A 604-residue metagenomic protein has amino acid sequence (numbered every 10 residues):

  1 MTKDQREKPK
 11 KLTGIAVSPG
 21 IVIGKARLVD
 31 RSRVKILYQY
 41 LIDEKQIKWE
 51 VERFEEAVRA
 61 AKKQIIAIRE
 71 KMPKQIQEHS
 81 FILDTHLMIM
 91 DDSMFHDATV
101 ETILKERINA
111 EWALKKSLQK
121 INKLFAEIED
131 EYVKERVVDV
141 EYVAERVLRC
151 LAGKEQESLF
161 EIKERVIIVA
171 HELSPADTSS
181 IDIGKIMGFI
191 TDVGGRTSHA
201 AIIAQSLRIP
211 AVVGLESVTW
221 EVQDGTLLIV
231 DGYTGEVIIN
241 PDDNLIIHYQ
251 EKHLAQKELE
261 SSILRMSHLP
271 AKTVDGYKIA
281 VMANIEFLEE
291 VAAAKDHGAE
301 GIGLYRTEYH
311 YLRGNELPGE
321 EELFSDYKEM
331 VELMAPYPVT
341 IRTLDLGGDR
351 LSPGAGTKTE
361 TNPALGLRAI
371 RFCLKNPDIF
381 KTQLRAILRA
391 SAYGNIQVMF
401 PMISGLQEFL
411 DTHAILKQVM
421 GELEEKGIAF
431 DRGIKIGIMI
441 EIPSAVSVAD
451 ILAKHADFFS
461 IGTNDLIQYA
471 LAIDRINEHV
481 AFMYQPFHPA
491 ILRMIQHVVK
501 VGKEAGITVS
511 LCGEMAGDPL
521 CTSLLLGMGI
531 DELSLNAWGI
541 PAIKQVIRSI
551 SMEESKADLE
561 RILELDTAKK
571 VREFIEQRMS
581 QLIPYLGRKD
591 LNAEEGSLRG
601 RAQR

Functional and structural regions predicted by a protein language model:
M1-L333, V339-L346, G356, N376 (+6 more regions): Non-catalytic, soluble scaffold/interaction modules
E260-E594, R604: Conserved alpha/beta-domain cores
